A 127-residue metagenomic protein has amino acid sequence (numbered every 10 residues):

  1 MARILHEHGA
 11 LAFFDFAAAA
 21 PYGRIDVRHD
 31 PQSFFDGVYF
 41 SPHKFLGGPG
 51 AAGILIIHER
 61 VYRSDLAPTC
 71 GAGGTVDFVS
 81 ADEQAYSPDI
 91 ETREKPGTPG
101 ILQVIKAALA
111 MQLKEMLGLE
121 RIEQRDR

Functional and structural regions predicted by a protein language model:
M1, F14-F16, V38, L55 (+2 more regions): Buried hydrophobic positions in well-ordered alpha/beta secondary-structure cores of metabolic enzymes
M1-H8: Surface-exposed amphipathic alpha-helices with a cationic face
A2, I25-D26, A51-A52: Short amphipathic alpha-helical segments
G9-L46: Conserved PLP phosphate-binding loop immediately N-terminal to the Schiff-base lysine helix in PLP-dependent enzymes
F45-R125: Active-site C-terminal subdomain of aminotransferase-like
